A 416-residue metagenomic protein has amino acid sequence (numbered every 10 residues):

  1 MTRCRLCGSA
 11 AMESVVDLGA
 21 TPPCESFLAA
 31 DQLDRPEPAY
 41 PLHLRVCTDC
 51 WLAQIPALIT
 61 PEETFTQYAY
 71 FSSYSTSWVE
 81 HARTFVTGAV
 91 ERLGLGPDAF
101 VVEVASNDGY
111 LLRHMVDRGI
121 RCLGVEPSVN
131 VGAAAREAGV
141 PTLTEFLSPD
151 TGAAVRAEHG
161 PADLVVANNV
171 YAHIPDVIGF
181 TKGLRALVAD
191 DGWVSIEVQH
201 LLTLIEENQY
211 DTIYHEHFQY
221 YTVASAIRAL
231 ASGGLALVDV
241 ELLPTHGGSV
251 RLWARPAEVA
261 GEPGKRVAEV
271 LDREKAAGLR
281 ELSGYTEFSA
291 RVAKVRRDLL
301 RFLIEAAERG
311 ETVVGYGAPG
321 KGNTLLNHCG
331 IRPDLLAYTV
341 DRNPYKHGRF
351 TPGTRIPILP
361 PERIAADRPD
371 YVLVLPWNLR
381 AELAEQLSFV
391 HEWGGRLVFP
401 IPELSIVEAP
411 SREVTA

Functional and structural regions predicted by a protein language model:
M1-S77, E241: N-terminal juxtadomain amphipathic helix that follows a signal peptide/anchor or precedes a small N-terminal auxiliary
P23, V194-Q219, V223-A226, L230: Short, glycine-/aromatic-enriched active-site segment of Class I SAM-dependent methyltransferases
P97-N107, V313-Y316: Conserved class I S-adenosyl-L-methionine
D108-G119: Conserved SAM-binding loop of SAM-dependent methyltransferases across substrates and taxa, primarily the Class I
V166: A conserved beta-strand element that flanks and buttresses the S-adenosyl-L-methionine
I178-W193, S388: A short glycine-rich, Lys/Arg-flanked "PGG" loop and its adjoining helix->strand segment in the class I
D191-Q199, R396-P402: Conserved beta-strand signature within the Rossmann-like core of class I S-adenosyl-L-methionine
H246-R291: Flexible, glycine-/basic-rich loop-and-beta segments that form/coincide with the SAM-dependent methyltransferase
